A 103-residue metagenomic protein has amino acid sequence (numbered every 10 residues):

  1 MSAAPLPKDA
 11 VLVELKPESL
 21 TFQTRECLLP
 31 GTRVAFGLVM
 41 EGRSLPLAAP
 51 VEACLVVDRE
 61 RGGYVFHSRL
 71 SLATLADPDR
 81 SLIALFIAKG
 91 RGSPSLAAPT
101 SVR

Functional and structural regions predicted by a protein language model:
M1-R103: Structured alpha-helical
